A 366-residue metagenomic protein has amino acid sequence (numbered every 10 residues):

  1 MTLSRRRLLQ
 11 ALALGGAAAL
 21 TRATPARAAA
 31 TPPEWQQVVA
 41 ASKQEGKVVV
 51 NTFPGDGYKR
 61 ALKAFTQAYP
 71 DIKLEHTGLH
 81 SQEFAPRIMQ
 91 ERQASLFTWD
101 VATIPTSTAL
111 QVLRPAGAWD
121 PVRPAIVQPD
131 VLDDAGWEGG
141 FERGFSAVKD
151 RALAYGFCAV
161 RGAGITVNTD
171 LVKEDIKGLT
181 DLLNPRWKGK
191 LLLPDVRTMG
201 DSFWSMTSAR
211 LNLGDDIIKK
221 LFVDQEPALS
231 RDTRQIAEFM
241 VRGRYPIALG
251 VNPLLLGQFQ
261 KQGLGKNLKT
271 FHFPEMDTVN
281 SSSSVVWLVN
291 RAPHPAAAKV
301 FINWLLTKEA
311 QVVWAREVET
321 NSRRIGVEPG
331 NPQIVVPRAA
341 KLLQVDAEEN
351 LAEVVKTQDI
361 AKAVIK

Functional and structural regions predicted by a protein language model:
M1-G16: N-terminal secretory signal peptides and thylakoid transit peptides that target proteins across membranes
T24-A28: Sec/Tat signal peptide C-region and signal peptidase I cleavage site
T31, P337-K366: Conserved C-terminal helix/tail region of periplasmic/extracytoplasmic solute-binding proteins
P32-K43, K47-V48, F53-K73: Short, polar/charged alpha-helical segment
T52-K63, E75-M89, F97-A237: Extracytoplasmic ligand-binding site segments that recognize negatively charged/polar headgroups
T108-V112, I247-N267: A ligand-binding cleft/hinge motif common to bilobed small-molecule-binding domains
K219-V223, A228-S230, L264-N290: Periplasmic-binding protein-like
S284-D346: Mature extracytoplasmic/periplasmic domains
